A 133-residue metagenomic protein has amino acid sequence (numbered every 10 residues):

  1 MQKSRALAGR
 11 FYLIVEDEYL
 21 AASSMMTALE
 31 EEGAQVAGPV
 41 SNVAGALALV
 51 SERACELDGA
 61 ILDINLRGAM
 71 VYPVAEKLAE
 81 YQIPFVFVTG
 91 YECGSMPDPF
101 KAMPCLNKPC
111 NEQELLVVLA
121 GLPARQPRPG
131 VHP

Functional and structural regions predicted by a protein language model:
M1-L13, N111-P133: Non-catalytic signal-transmission and effector/linker regions of two-component phosphorelay proteins
E16: Conserved acidic carboxylate
Y19-G38: Two-component/phosphorelay signaling modules centered on CheY-like receiver
P39-G59: Acidic, metal-coordinating helix/loop segments flanking the phosphotransfer/catalytic sites of two-component signaling
D63: Active-site residues of response regulator receiver
G68-P73: Acidic catalytic/metal-coordinating carboxylates
K108: A Lys-centered signature of the CheY-like receiver
